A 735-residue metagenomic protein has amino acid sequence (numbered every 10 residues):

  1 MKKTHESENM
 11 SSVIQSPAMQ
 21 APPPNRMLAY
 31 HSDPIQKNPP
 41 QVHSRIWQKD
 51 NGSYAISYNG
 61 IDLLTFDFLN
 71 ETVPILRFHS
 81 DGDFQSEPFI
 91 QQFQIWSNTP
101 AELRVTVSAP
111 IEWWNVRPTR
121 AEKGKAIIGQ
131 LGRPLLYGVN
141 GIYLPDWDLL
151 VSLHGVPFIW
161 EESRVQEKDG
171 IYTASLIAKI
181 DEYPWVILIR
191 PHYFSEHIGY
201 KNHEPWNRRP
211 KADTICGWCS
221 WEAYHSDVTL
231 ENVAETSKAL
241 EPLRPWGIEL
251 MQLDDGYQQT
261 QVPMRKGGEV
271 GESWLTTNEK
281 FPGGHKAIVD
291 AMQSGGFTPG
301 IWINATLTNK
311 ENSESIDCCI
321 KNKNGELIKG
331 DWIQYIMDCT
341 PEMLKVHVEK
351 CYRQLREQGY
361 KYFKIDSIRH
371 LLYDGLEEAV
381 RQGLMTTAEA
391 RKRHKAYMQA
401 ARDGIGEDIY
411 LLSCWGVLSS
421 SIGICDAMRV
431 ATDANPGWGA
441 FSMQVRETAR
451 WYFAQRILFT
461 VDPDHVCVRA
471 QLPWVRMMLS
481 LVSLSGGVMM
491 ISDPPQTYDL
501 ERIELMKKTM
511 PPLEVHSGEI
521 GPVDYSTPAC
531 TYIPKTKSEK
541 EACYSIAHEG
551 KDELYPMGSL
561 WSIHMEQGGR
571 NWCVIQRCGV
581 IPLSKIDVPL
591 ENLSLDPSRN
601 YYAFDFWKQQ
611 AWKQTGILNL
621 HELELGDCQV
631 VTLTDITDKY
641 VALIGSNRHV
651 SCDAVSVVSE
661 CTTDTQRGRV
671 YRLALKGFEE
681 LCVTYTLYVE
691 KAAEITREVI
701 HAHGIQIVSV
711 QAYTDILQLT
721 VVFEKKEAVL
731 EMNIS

Functional and structural regions predicted by a protein language model:
N9-Q48, S53, Y58-F78, Q85-Q92 (+6 more regions): Non-catalytic C-terminal accessory domains or segments of carbohydrate-active enzymes
M10-L250, L275-E279, Y362: Carbohydrate-recognition beta-sandwich/jelly-roll modules in extracellular/periplasmic carbohydrate-active proteins
K123, R133, C219, T387-Y640: Active-site-proximal substrate-binding groove within the catalytic cores of carbohydrate-active enzymes
P134-G138, Y143-D146, G247-A470, W474 (+2 more regions): Aromatic- and carboxylate-enriched substrate-binding clefts and catalytic-loop regions of carbohydrate-active enzymes
V186-G199, P205-W206, T214-G217, H225-V228 (+14 more regions): Terminal accessory/anchoring regions of large secretory-pathway or extracellular enzymes
S226-V228, Q261, W302, S492-P494 (+1 more regions): Short helix/loop capping segments that flank catalytic or ligand/cofactor-binding pockets
F297, D408-I409, Y601, A693 (+1 more regions): A structural micro-motif
